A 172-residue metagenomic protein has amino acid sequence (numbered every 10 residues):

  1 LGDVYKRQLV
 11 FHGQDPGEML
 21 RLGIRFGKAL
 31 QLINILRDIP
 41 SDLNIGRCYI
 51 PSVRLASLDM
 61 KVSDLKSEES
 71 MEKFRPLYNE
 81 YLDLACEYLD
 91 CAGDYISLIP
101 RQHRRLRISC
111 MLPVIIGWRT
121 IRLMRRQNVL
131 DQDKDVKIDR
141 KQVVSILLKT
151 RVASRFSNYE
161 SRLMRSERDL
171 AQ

Functional and structural regions predicted by a protein language model:
L1-Y5: Short, small-residue-biased leader/transition segments that mark boundaries at the very start of proteins
K6-A29, L36, P40-Q172: Catalytic cores of Mg2+-dependent Asp-rich isoprenoid enzymes
